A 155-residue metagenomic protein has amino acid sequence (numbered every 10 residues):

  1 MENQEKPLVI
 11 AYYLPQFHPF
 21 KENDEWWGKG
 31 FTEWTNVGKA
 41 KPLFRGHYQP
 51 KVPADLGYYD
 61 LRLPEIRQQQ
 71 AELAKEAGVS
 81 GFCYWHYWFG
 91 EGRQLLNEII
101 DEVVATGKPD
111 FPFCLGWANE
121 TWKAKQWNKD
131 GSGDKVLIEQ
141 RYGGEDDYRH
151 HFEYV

Functional and structural regions predicted by a protein language model:
M1-V155: Glycan-processing catalytic domains of CAZymes
